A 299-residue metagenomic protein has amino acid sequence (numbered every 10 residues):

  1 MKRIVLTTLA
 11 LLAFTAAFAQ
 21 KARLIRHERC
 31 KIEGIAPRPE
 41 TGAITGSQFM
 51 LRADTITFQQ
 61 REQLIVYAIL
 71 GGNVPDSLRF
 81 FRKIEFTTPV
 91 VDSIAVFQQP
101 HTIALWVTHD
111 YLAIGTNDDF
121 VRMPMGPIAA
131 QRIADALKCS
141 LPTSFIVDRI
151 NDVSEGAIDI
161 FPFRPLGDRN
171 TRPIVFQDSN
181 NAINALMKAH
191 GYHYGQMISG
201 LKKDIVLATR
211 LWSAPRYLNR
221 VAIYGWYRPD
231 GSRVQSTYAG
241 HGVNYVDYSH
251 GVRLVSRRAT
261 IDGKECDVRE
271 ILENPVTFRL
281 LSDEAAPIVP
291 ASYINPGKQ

Functional and structural regions predicted by a protein language model:
M1-R23: Bacterial Sec-dependent N-terminal signal peptides
K21-F80, R258, R269, T277 (+1 more regions): N-terminal module-boundary/linker segments of secreted carbohydrate-active enzymes
Q59, Q98, F120-I128, L141 (+1 more regions): Soluble non-cytosolic domains of exported or imported proteins
N73-T108: Conserved oxyanion/phosphate-binding beta-strand-loop segments in alpha/beta enzyme cores
I114-M123, A136-L137, G240-H241: Second-shell loop/turn segments in exported
P127-H193, L254: Conserved hydrophobic ligand-interaction patch in extracellular adhesion modules
R169-Q299: C-terminal, surface-exposed recognition/capping segments
